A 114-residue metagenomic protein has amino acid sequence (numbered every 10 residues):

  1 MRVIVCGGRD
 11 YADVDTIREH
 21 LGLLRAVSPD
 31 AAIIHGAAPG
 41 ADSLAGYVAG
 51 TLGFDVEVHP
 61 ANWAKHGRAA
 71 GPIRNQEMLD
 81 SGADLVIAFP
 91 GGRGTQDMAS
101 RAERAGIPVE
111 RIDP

Functional and structural regions predicted by a protein language model:
R2-V3, Y11-P114: Acidic/glycine-enriched connector segments
